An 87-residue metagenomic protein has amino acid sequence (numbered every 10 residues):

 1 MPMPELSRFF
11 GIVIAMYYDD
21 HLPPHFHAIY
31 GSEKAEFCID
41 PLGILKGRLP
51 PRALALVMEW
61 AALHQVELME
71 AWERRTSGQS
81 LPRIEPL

Functional and structural regions predicted by a protein language model:
M1-L87: Basic nucleic-acid-binding interfaces
